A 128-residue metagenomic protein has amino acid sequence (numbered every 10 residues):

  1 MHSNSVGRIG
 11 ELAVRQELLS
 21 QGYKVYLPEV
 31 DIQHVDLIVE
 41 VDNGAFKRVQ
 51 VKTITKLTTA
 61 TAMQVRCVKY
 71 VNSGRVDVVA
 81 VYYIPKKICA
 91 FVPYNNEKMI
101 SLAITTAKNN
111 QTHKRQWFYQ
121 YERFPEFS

Functional and structural regions predicted by a protein language model:
M1-Q33, I38-S128: Mixed-charge (Asp/Glu-Lys/Arg
